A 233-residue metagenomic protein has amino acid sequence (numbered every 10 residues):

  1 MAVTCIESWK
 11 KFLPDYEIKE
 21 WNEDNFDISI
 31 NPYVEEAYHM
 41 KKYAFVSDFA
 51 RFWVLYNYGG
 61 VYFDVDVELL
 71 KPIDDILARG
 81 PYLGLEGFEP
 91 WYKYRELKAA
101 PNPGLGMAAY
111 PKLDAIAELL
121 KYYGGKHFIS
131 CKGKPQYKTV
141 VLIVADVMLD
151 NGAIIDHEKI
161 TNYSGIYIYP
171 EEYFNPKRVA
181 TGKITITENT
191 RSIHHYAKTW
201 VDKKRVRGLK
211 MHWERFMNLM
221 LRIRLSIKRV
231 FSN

Functional and structural regions predicted by a protein language model:
M1-S47, V65-N233: Glycosyltransferase-associated regions of secretory-pathway enzymes, highlighting luminal stem/catalytic domains
F49-G60: Small-residue hinge/turn detector
